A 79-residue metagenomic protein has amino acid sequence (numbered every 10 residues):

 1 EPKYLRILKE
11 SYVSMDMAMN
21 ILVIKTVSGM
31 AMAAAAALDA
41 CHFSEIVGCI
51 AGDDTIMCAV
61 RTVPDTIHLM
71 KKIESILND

Functional and structural regions predicted by a protein language model:
E1-M70: Non-DNA-binding regulatory cores of transcription-related proteins, predominantly C-terminal effector-binding
L69-D79: Short, charged, intrinsically disordered terminal tails
